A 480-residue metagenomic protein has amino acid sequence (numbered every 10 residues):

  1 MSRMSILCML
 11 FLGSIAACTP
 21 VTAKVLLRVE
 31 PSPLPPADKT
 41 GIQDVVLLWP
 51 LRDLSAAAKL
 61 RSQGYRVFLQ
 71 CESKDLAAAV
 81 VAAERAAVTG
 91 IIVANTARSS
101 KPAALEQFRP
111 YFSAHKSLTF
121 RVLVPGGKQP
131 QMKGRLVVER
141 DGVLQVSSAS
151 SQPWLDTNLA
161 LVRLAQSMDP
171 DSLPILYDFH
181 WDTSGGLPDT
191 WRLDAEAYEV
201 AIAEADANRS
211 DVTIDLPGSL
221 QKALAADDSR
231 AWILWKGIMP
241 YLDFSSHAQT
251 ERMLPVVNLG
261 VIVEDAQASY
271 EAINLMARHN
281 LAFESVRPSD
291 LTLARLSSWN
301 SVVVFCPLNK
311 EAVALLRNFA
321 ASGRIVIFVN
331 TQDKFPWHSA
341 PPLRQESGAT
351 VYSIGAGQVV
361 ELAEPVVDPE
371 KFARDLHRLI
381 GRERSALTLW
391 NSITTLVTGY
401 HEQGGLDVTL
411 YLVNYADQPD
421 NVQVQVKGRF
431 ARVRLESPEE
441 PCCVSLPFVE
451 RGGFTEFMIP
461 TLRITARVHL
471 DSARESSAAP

Functional and structural regions predicted by a protein language model:
M1-S2: N-terminal secretory signal peptides that target proteins for export/translocation
S5-A16: Bacterial N-terminal signal peptides
T19-L308, A312-S339, R344-E370, E456: Glycan-processing catalytic domains of CAZymes
N258, I262-H279, S297-S301, I393-G428: Carbohydrate-binding surface patches
Q358, E364-A416: Long, C-terminal catalytic modules of enzymes
Q425-C443: Solvent-exposed beta-hairpin/edge-strand motifs
C442-G452: Extracellular/luminal ectodomains and secreted, surface-exposed scaffolds of diverse proteins
R451-P480: C-terminal beta-strand-rich structural cap/linker in extracellular carbohydrate-active enzymes
